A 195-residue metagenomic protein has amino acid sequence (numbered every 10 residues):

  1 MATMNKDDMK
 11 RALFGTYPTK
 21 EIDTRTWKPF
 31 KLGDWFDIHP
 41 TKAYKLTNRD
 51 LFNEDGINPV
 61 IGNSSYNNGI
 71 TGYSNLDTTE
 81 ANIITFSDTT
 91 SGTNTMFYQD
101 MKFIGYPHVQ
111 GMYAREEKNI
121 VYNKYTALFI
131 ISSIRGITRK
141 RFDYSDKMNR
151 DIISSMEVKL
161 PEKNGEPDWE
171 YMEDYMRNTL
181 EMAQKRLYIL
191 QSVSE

Functional and structural regions predicted by a protein language model:
M1-L46, L51-S65, K163-E195: Non-catalytic DNA-recognition/assembly elements of restriction-modification systems
K28, G33-S155: DNA target-recognition domains and sequence-specific DNA-contacting regions of bacterial/archaeal
H108, M156-K159, Y171, Y175: Short, hydrophobic/aromatic alpha-helical segments in well-folded domains
R115-I120, L160-E166: A generic structural motif
I137-T138, L160, A183: Structural motif corresponding to the C-terminal cap of alpha-helices
